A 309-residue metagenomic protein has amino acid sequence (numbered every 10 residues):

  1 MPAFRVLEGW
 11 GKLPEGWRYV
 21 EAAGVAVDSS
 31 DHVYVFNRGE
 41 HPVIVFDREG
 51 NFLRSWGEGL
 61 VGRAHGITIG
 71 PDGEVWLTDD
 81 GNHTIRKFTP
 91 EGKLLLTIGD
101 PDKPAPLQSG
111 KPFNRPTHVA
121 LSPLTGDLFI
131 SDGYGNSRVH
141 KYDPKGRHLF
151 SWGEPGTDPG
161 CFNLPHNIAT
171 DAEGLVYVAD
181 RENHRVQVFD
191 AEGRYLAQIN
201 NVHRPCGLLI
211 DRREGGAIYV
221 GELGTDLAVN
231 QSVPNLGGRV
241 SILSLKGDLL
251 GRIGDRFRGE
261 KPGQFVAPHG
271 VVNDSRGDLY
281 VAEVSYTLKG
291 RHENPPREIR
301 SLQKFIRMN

Functional and structural regions predicted by a protein language model:
M1-N309: Eukaryotic scaffold repeat domains enriched in small/polar residues
